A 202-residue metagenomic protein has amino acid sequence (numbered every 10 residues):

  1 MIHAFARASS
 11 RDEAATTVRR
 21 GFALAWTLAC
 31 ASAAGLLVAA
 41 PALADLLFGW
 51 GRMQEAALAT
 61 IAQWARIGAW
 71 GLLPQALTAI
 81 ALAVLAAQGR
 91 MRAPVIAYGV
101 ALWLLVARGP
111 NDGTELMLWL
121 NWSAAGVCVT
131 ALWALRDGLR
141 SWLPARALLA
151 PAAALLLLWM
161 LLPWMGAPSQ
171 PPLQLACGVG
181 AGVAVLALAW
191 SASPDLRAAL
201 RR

Functional and structural regions predicted by a protein language model:
M1-R11, R19-F22: Helix-loop junctions and terminal segments of transmembrane helices in multi-pass membrane transport/translocation
A25, A65-G68, L72, Y98-G99 (+1 more regions): Residue-level recognition of transmembrane alpha-helices in multi-pass small-molecule transporters/permeases
A33-P41, L46, V106-P110, C128-R136 (+3 more regions): Membrane-embedded alpha-helical segments of multi-pass transporters/permeases
L37-G71: Interfacial segments at transmembrane-helix termini and the short loops linking adjacent helices
R66, W70-A97: Membrane-interface junctions at transmembrane-helix termini in multi-pass inner-membrane proteins
A81-G89, T130-A145: Alpha-helical transmembrane segments
R92-V129, W133, D137, P163-V179: Membrane-interface helix-loop junctions in multi-pass transport and translocation proteins
L143-D195: Transmembrane alpha-helical segments of multi-pass transport proteins
